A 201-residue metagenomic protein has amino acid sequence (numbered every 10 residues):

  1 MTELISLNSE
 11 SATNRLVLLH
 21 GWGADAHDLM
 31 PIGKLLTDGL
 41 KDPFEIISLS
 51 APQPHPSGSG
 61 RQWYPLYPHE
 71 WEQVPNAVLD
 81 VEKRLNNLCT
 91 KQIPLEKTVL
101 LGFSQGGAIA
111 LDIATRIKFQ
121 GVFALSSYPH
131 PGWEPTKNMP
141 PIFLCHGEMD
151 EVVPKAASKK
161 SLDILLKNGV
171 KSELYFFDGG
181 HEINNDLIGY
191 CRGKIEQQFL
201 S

Functional and structural regions predicted by a protein language model:
M1-I93: Serine-hydrolase catalytic machinery in alpha/beta-hydrolase-like enzymes
Q92-G102: Alpha/beta-hydrolase fold nucleophile elbow
L100-G102, L125, C145: Short beta-strand immediately N-terminal to the catalytic nucleophile in serine-hydrolase-like folds
G102-G106, A110: Gly/Ala-rich beta-loop-alpha elbow adjacent to hydrolase catalytic centers
K118-Y128: A conserved short beta-strand
F143-H146, D150: Short beta-strand/loop motif that positions the catalytic acidic residue of the alpha/beta-hydrolase fold
E151-A157: Conserved alpha/beta-hydrolase "acid-adjacent" motif
K159-L162, L166-S201: C-terminal catalytic histidine-bearing segment of alpha/beta-hydrolase fold enzymes
